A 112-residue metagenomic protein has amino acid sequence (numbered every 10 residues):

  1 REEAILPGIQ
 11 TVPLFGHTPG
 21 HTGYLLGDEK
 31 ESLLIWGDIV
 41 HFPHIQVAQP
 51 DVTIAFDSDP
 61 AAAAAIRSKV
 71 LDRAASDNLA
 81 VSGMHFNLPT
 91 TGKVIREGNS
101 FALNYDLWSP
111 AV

Functional and structural regions predicted by a protein language model:
R1-P13, A62-K69, A75-N78: Metallo-beta-lactamase
R1-V47: Catalytic core of the metallo-beta-lactamase
I5, T18-H21, I54, F101 (+1 more regions): A broad, structure-centric signal for solvent-exposed, well-ordered loop/edge residues that line or flank functional
E29-E31, V52, R73, N99: Hydrophobic alpha-helical segments
E31, A55-I66: Short amphipathic alpha-helical interaction segments
H41-D57, G98-D106: Active-site gating loops and adjacent loop-to-helix segments of metal-dependent hydrolytic enzymes
A64-V112: C-terminal regulatory/interaction regions
